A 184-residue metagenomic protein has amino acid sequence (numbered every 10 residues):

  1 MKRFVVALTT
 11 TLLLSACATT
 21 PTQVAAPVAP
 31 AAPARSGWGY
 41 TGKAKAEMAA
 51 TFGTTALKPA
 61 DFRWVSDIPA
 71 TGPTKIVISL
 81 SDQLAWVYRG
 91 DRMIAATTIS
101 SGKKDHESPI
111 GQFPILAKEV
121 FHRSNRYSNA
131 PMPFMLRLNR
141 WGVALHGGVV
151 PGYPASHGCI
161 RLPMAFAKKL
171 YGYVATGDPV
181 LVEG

Functional and structural regions predicted by a protein language model:
K2-P133, W141-I160, M164-G184: N-terminal pre-domains immediately preceding structured catalytic cores
